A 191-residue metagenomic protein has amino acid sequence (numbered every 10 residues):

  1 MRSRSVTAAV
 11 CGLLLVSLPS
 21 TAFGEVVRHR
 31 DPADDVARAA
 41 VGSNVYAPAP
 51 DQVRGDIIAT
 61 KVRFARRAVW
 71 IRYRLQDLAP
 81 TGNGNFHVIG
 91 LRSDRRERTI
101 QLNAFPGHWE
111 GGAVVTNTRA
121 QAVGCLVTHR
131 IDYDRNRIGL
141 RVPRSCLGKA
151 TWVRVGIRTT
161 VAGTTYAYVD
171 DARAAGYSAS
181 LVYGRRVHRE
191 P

Functional and structural regions predicted by a protein language model:
M1-G24: Secretory targeting and sorting signals
S20-G84, R95-A120, T165-P191: Order/disorder boundary and secretion-linked terminal/linker segments
V69-I71, H87, I138, V155: Hydrophobic residues positioned within well-ordered beta-strands of beta-sheet architectures
R72-R74, G90, R141-P143: Residue-level recognition of well-ordered beta-strand positions that form the cores of beta-sheet-rich folds across
T81-N85, A150-V153: A short, polar/proline- and glycine-enriched secondary-structure boundary/capping micro-motif
N85-D94, V155-T159: Aromatic-rich beta-strand patches that line glycan-recognition/binding surfaces of extracellular proteins
V115-G148: Acidic, glycine-rich flexible loop segments
R135-Y177: Ser/Thr/Pro-rich, low-complexity mucin-like regions that serve as glycosylated stalks/linkers or repetitive adhesive
